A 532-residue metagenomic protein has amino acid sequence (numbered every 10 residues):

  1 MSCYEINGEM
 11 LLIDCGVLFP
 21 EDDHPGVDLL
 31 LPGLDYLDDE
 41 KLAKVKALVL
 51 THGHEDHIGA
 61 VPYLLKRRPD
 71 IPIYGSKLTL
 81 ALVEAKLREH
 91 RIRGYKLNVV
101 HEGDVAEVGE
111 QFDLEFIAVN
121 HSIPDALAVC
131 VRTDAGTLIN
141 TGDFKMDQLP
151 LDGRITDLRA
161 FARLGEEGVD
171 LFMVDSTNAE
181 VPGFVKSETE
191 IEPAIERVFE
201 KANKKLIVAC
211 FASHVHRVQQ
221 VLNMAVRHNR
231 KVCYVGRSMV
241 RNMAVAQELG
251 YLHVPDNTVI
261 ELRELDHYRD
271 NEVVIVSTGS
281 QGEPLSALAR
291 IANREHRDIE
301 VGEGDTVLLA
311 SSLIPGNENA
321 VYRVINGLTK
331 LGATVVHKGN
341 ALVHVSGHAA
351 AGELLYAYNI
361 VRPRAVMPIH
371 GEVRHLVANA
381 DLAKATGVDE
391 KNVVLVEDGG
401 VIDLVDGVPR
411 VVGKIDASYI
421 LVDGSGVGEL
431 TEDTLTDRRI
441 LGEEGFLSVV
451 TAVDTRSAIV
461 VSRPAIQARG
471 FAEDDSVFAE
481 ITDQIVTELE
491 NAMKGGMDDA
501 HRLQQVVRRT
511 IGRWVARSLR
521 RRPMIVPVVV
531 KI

Functional and structural regions predicted by a protein language model:
M1-V49, H54-Y268, S286-E300, N319-R323: His/Asp/Glu-rich metal-coordinating catalytic cores of metallo-dependent phosphodiesterases/hydrolases acting on
L12, L18-D22, V27-L30, K44-V45 (+5 more regions): A glycine- and charged-residue-rich anion-binding loop/surface
P72, M367, V526-P527: Short glycine-rich phosphate-binding loop at a beta-alpha junction
L87, A383, V515: Conserved hydrophobic residues forming the short capping helix/wall of the S-adenosyl-L-methionine
L97-V99, L171-M173, V335, V393-L395 (+1 more regions): Conserved beta-strand scaffold positions in the cores of enzyme catalytic domains, especially in NTP/NDP-utilizing
Q111, A126-A128, E444-S448, V461 (+1 more regions): Broad gene-expression machinery/nucleic-acid interaction feature
E180-A310, I314-M497, Q504, R509: Hard-cation-handling environments
G496-I532: C-terminal tails and terminal domains of large nucleic-acid-associated and other macromolecular-machine proteins
